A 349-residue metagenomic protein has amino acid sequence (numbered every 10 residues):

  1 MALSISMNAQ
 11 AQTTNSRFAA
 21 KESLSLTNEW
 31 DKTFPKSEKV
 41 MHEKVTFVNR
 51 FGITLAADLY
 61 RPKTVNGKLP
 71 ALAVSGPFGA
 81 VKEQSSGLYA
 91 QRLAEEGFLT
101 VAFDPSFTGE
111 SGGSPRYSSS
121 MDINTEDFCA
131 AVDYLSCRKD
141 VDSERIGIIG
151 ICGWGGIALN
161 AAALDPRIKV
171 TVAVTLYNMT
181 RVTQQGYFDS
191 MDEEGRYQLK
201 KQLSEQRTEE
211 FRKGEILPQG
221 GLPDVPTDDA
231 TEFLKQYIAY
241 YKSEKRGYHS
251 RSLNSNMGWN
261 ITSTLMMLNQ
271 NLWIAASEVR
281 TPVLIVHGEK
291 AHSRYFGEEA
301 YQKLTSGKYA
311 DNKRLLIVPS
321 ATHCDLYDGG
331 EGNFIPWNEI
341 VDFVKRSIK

Functional and structural regions predicted by a protein language model:
A20-G67: N-terminal cap/lid segment of alpha/beta-hydrolase-fold proteins
G67-P77: Short beta-strand element of the alpha/beta-hydrolase
G79-Q91, P105, G297: The serine-hydrolase catalytic nucleophile loop
R92-G112: Conserved alpha/beta-hydrolase
S118-K139: Alpha/beta-hydrolase active-site loop
L159-S243: Alpha/beta-hydrolase-fold enzymes
V279, I285-H287: Short beta-strand/loop motif that positions the catalytic acidic residue of the alpha/beta-hydrolase fold
A321-N333: Catalytic histidine-centered segment of alpha/beta-hydrolase-like enzymes
